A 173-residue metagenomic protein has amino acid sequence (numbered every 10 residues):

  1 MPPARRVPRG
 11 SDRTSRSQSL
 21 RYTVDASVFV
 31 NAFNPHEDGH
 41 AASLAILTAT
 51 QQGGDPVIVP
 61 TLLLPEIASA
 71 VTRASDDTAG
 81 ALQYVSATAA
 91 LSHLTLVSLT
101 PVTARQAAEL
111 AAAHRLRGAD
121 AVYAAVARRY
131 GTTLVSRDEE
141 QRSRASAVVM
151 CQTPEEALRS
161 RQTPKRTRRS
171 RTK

Functional and structural regions predicted by a protein language model:
P2-R21, L96-V97, A124, R128-K173: Acidic, PIN/NYN-like endoribonuclease modules and their adjacent C-terminal/linker elements
P2-V59, A74-S86, R159, T163 (+1 more regions): Short, well-structured N-terminal submotif of metal-dependent ribonuclease cores
V24, I58-V59, S98, G118 (+1 more regions): Short beta-strand scaffold positions
V28, L63, T103, V122-Y123 (+1 more regions): Alpha-helix capping/helix-boundary segments
P35, T61-L62, S86-A113: Acidic catalytic patch
A79, T95-V97, H114-L116, E139: Recognition helices and adjacent regulatory flanks at domain boundaries
